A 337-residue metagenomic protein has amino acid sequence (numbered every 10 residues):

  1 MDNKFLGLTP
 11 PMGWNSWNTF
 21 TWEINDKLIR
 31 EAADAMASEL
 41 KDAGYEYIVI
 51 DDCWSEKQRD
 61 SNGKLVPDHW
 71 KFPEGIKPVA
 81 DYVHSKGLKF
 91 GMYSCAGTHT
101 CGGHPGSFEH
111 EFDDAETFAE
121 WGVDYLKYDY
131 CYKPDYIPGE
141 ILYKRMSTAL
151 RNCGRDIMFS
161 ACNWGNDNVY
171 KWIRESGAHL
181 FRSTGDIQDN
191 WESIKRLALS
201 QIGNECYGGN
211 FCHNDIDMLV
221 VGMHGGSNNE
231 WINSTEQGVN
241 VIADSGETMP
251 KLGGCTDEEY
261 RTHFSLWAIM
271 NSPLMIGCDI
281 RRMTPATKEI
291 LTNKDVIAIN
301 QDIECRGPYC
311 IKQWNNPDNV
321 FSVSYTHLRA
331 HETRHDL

Functional and structural regions predicted by a protein language model:
M1-M12, W17: Mature N-terminal, pre-catalytic/accessory segment of carbohydrate-active enzymes
P11-S16, E46-I50, F90-Y93, D124-D129 (+4 more regions): Structural recognition of the beta-strand scaffold that forms the well-ordered cores of secreted hydrolase catalytic
A32, M36-D135: Aromatic-lined carbohydrate-binding/catalytic grooves of carbohydrate-active enzymes
I76, Y136-M146: Active-site-adjacent beta->alpha loops and helix N-cap segments on the catalytic face of soluble alpha/beta enzymes
K89-G103, N152-N168: Aromatic-lined carbohydrate-recognition surfaces of secreted/lumenal glycan-active proteins
H110, M158-D279: Glycan-recognition surfaces
S265-Q313: Catalytic cores of secreted or luminal carbohydrate-active enzymes
T326-T333: Conserved small/polar residues in nucleotide/adenosyl-binding loops
